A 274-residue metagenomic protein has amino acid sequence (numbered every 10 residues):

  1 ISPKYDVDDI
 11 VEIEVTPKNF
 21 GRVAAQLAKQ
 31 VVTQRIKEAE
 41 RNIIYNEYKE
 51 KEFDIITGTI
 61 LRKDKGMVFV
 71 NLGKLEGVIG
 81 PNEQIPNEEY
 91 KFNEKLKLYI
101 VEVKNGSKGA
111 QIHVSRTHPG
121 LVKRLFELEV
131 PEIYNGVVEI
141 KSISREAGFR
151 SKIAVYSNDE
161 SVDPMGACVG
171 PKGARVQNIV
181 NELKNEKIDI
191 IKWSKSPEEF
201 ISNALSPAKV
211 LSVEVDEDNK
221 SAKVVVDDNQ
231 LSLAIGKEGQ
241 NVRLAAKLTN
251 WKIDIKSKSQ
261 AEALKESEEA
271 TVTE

Functional and structural regions predicted by a protein language model:
I1-E274: RNA-contacting regions in translation and RNA-metabolism proteins, encompassing KH/S1 modules where present
